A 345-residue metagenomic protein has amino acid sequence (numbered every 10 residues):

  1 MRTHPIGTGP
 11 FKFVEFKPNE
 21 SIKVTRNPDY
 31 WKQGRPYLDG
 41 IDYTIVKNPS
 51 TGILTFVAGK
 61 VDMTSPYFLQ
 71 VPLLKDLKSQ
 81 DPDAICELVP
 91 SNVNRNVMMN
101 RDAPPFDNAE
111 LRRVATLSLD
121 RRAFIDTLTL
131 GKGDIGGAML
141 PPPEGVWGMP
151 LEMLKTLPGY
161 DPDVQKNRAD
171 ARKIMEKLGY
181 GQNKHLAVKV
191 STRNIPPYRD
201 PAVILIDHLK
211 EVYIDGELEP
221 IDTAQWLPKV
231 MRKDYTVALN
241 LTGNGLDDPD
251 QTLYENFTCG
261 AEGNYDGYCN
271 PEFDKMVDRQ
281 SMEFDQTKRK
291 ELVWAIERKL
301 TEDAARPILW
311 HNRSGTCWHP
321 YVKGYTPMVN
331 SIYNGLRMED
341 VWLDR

Functional and structural regions predicted by a protein language model:
M1-P36, G40, A169, K173 (+1 more regions): Gly/Pro-rich hinge or "lid" segments in bacterial periplasmic/extracellular proteins
G9-K12, I22-K23, D39-I45, M63 (+2 more regions): Short, well-ordered beta-strand elements
F11, I135-K177, I195-D200: Structural transition elements
V14-T25, D42-A103, V114, R122 (+2 more regions): Extracellular/periplasmic solute-recognition and catalytic clefts
L73-E87, R232-Y235, D248-G263, H319-Y325: Ligand-binding "clamshell"
C86, D102, F106-G148, R168 (+2 more regions): Periplasmic-binding protein-like
A109-R113, I125, P162-Q165, D215-W226 (+3 more regions): Extracytoplasmic/peripheral linker and loop segments enriched in polar/acidic and small residues with frequent Thr/Pro
T316-R345: Long beta-strand-rich cores associated with HINT superfamily self-processing modules
